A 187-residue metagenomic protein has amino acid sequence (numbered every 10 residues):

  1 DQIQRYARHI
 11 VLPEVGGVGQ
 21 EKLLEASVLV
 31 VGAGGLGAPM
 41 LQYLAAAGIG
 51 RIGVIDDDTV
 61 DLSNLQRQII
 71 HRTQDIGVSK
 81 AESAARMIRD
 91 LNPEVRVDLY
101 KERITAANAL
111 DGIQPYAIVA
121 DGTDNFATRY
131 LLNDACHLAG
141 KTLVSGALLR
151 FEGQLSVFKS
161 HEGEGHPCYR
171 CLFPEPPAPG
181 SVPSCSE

Functional and structural regions predicted by a protein language model:
D1-E187: Adenine nucleotide-associated cytosolic modules
